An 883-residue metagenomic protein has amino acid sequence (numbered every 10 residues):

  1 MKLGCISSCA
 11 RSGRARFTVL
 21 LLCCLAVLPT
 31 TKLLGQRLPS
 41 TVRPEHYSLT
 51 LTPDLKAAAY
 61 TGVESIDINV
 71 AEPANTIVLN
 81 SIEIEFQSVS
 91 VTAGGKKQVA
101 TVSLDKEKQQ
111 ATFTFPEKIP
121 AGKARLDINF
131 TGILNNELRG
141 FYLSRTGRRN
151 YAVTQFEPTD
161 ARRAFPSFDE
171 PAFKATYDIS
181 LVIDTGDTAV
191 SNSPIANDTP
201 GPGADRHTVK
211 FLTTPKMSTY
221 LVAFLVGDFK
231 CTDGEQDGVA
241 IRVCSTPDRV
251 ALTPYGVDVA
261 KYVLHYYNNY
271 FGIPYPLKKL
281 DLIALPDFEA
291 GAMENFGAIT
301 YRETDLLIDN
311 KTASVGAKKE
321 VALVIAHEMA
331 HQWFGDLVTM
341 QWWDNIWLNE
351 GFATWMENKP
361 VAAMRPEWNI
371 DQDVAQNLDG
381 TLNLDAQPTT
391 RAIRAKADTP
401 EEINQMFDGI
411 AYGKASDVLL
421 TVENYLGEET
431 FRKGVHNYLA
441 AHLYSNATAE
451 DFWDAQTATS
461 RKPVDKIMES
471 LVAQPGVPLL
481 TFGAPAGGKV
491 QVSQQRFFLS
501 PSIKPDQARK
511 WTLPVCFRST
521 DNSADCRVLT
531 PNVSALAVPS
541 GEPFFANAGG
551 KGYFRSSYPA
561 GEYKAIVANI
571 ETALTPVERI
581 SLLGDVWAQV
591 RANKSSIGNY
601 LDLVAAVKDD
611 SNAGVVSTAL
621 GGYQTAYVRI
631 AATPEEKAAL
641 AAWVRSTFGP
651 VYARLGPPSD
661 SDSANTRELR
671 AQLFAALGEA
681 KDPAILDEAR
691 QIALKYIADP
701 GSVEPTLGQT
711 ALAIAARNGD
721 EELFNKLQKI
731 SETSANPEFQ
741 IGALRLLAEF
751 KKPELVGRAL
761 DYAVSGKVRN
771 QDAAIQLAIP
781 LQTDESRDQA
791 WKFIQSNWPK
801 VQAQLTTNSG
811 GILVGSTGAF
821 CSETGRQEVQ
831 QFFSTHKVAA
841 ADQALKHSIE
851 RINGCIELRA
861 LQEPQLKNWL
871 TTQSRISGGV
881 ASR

Functional and structural regions predicted by a protein language model:
L22, V27-T61, G94-K96, T146-N150 (+2 more regions): N-terminal, polar/Ser/Thr-rich
T61-S81: Ligand-binding face of N-terminal immunoglobulin V-set domains in extracellular IgSF glycoproteins
G62, V153-T159, P166-A326, W355-N358 (+4 more regions): Hydrophobic helix-coil surface modules that form long, contiguous segments used for peptide/substrate interaction
A74-V99, K510-T512, C516-R518: Solvent-exposed beta-hairpin/edge-strand motifs
E83-T146, G203, V533-P539: A surface-exposed beta-strand-loop module
F86, K96, F211, A240-I503 (+4 more regions): Hydrophobic alpha-helical and helix-loop surface patches within well-folded domains that function as non-catalytic
A111, E117-T176, S180-D187, F498-L513: Surface-exposed, acidic/Ser/Thr-rich flexible loop segments
D379, A386, Q491-S493, P501 (+3 more regions): Long, ordered, helix-rich scaffold segments
